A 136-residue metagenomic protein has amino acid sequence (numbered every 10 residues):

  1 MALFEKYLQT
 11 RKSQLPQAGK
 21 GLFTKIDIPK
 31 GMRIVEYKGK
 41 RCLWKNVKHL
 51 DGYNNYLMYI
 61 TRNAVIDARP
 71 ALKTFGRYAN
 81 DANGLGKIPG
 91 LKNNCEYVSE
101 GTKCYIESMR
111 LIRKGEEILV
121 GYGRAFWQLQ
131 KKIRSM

Functional and structural regions predicted by a protein language model:
A2-L15, Y53-Q128: Catalytic core of the SET domain in histone-lysine N-methyltransferases, recognizing conserved active-site
S13-T24: Short aromatic-glycine motifs in intrinsically disordered, low-complexity regions
Q14, I28, K38-R41: Short glycine-rich, polar/acidic loop-and-turn segments at beta strand-coil junctions
G21-F23, R33, Y78: Gly/Ser/Thr-rich beta-alpha loop segments that engage phosphate groups in nucleotides
P29, I34-V35, L119: Hydrophobic beta-strand signal
I34-V35, K40-C42, R124-Q128: Short, charged beta-turn/beta-strand-edge "cap" motif at the junction between a beta-strand and an adjacent loop
C42-L57, Q128-M136: Short, compositionally biased
